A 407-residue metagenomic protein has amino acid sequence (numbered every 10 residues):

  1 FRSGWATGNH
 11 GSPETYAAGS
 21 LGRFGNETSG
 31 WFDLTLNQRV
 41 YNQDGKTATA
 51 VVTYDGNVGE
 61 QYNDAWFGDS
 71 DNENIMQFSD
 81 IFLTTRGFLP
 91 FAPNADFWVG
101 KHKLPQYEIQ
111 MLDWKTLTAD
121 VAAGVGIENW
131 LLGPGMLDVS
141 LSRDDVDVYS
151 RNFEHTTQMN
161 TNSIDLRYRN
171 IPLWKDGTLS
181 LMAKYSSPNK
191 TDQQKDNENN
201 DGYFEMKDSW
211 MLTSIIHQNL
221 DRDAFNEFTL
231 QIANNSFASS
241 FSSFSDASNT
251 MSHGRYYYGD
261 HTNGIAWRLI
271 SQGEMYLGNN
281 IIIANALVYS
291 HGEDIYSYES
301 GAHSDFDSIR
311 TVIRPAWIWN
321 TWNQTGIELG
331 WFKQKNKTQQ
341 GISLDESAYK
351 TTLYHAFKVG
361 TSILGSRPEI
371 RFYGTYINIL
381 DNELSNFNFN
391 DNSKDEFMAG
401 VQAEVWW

Functional and structural regions predicted by a protein language model:
S3-N9, V40, Y54-E60, K101-P105 (+9 more regions): Transmembrane beta-strands of outer-membrane beta-barrel pores
G4-G30, D69: Surface-exposed strand-loop-strand hairpins of Gram-negative outer-membrane beta-barrel proteins
G19-G22, W66-D69, I109-W114, Y149-T156 (+5 more regions): Extracellular loop and loop/strand-boundary signature of outer-membrane beta-barrel proteins
F24-G30, N72-I75, L117-A119, T156-N160 (+5 more regions): Short sequence motifs at beta-strands and strand-loop junctions characteristic of Gram-negative outer-membrane
G25-V148, T161-P172, D176-T178, M182 (+1 more regions): Outer membrane beta-barrel
T28, V40-D44, G87-F91, N129-G133 (+6 more regions): Outer-membrane beta-barrel strand-turn architecture
R169-T191, D196-T338, D345-L353, F357 (+1 more regions): Detector for outer-membrane/organellar transmembrane beta-barrel domains, recognizing the amphipathic beta-strand
L353, V359, S393-W407: Outer-membrane beta-barrel "beta-signal"
